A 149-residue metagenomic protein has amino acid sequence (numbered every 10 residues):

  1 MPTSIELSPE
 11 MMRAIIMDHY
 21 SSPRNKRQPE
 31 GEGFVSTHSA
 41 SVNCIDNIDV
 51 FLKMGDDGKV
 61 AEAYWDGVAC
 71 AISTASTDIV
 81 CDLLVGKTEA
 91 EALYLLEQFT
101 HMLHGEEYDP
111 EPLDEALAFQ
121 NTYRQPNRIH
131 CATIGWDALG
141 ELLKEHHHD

Functional and structural regions predicted by a protein language model:
M1-K26, E30, S36, K87-D149: C-terminal binding/interaction regions
S22-G67: Structured beta-strand/loop patches that form or line metal/cofactor-binding pockets in enzymes
C44, I72, R124-R128: Secondary-structure capping and boundary motifs in well-ordered enzyme cores
V68-A75: Short, thiol/selenol-centered motifs that function as redox-active sites or metal-ligating centers
S76-T88: Alpha-helical support elements that line or immediately flank enzyme active sites and cofactor-binding pockets
